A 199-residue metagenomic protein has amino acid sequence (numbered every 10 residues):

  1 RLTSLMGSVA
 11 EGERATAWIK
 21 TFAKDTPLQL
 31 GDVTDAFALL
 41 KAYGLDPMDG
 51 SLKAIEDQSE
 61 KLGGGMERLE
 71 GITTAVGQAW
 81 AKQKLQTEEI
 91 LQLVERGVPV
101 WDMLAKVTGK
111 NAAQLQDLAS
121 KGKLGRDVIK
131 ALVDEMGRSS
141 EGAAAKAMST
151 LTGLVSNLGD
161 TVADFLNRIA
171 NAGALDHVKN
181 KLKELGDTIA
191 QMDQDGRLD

Functional and structural regions predicted by a protein language model:
R1-K24, D32-A42, G50-K61, G71-S120 (+4 more regions): Small-residue helix-packing and pore-constriction motifs in hydrophobic alpha-helices
Q29: Short, solvent-exposed turn/loop segments enriched in Gly/Ser/Thr/Pro and often Arg
G64-E67: Folded, non-transmembrane soluble domains that reside on the lumenal/extracytoplasmic side of membranes
S139-D199: Hydrophobic, low-dielectric interface segments
